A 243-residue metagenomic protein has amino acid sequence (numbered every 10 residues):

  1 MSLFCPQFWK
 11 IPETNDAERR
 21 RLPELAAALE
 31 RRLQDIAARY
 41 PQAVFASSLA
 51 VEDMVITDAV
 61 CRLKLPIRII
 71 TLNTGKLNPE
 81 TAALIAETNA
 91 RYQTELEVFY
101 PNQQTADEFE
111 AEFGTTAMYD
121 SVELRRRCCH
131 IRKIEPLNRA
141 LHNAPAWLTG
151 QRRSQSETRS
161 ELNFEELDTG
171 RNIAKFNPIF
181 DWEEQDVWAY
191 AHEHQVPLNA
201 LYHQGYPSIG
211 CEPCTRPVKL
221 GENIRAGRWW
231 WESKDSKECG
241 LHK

Functional and structural regions predicted by a protein language model:
S2-K243: Nucleotide-activated chemistry modules centered on ATP-dependent adenylation/adenylyltransferase
